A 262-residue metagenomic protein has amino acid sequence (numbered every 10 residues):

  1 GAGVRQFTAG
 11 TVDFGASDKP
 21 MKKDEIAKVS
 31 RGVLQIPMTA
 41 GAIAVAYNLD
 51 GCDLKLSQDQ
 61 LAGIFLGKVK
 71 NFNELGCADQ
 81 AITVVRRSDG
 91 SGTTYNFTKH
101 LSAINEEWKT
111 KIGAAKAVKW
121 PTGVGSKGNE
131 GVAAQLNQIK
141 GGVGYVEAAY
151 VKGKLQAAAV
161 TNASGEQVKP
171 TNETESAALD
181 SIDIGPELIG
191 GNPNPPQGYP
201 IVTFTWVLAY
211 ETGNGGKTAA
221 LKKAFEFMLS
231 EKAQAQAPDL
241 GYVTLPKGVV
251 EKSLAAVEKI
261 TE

Functional and structural regions predicted by a protein language model:
G1-E262: Flexible loop/hinge segments at secondary-structure junctions
